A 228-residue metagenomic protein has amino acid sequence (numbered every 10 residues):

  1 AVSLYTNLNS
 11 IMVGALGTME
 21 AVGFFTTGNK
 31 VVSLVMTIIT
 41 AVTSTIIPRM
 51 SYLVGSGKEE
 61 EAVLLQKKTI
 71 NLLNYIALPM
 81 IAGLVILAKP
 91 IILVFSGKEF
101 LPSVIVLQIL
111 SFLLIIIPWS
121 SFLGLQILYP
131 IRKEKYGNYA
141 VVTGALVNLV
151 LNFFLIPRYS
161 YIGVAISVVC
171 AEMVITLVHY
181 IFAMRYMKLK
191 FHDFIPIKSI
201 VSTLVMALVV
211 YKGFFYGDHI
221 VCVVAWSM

Functional and structural regions predicted by a protein language model:
V2, T6, N29, M36 (+5 more regions): Short runs within selected transmembrane alpha-helices of multi-pass transporters and secretion channels
S3-L34, R49-L53, K89-E99: Helix-terminus/linker motif at the lipid-water interface of multi-pass membrane proteins
G17-E20, V54-G57, I131-K133, Y159: Membrane-helix interface residues
E20-G23, K67, L101-V104, E134-K135 (+1 more regions): Residues that define the loop-to-transmembrane-helix transition and helix capping in multi-pass membrane transporters
G28, V32-A77, L123-P130: Helix-loop junctions and terminal segments of transmembrane helices in multi-pass membrane transport/translocation
V31, N71-P79, F112, I116 (+1 more regions): Hydrophobic alpha-helical transmembrane segments of multipass membrane transporters and ion channels, focusing on
K67, L84-I116: Interfacial segments at transmembrane-helix termini and the short loops linking adjacent helices
G144, F194-M228: Transmembrane alpha-helical segments of multi-pass transport proteins
